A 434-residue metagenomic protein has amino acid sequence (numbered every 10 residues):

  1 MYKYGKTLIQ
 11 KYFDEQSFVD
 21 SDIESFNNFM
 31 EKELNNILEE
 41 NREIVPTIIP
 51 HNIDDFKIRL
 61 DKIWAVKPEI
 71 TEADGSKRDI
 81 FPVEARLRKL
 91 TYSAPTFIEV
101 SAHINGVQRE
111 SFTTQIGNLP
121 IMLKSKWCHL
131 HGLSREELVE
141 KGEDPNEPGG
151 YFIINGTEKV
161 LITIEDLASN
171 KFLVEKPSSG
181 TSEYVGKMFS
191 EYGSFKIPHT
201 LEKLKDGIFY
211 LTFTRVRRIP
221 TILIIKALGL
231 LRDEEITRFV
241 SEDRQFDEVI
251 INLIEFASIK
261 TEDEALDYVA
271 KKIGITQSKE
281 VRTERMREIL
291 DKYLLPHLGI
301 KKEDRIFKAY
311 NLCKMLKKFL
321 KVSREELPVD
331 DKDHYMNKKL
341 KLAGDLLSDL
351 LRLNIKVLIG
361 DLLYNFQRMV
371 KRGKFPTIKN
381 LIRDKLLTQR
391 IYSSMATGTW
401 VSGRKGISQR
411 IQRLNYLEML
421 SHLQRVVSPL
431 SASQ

Functional and structural regions predicted by a protein language model:
M1-S433: N-terminal non-catalytic structural scaffold regions of very large proteins
